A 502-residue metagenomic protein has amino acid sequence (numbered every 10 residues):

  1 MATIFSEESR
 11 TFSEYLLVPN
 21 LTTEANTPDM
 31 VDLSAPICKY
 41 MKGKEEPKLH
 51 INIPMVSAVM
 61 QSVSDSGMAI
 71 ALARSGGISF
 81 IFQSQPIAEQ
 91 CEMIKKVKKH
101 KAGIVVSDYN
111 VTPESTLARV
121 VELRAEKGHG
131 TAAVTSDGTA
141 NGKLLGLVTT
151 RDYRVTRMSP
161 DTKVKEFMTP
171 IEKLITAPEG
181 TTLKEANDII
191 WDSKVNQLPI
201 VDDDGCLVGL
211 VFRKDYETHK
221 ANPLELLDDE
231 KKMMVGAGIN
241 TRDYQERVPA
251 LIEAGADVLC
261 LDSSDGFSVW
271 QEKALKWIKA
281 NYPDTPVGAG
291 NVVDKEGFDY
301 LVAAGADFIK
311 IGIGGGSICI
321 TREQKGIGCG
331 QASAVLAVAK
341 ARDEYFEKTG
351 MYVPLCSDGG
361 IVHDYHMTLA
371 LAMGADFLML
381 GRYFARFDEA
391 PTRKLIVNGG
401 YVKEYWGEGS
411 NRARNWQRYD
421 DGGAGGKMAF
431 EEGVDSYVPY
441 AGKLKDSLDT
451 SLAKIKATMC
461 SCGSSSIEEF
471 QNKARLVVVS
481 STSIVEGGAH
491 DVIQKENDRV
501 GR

Functional and structural regions predicted by a protein language model:
M1-T22, Y109-T112, A177-P178, K184-D188 (+4 more regions): Alpha/beta catalytic cores of nucleotide-metabolism and tRNA/nucleoside-modifying enzymes
T27-I51, A58-M60, E89-H129, V134-D137 (+6 more regions): Bateman/CBS regulatory modules and CBS-like beta-alpha motifs in cytosolic regions of diverse proteins
K48-S57, G103-D108, D228-A237, I278-V293 (+2 more regions): Short beta-strand/loop segments at the ligand-binding rim of alpha/beta enzyme cores
G67-I70, Y244-A254, V287, V293-I311 (+1 more regions): Catalytic cores of alpha/beta
R74-E89, A256-S268, D307-K325, I361-L395: Glycine-rich phosphate-binding active-site loops on the catalytic face of alpha/beta enzymes
F80-Q85, N110-V111, T131-T135, T176-P178 (+6 more regions): Catalytic beta/alpha-barrel core
Q83-K98, N141-R154, M158-D161, I190 (+3 more regions): Terminal amphipathic helices with adjacent charged low-complexity linkers/tails
P86-K95, N141, T156-D161, C206-L226 (+5 more regions): Active-site-adjacent beta->alpha loops and helix N-cap segments on the catalytic face of soluble alpha/beta enzymes
